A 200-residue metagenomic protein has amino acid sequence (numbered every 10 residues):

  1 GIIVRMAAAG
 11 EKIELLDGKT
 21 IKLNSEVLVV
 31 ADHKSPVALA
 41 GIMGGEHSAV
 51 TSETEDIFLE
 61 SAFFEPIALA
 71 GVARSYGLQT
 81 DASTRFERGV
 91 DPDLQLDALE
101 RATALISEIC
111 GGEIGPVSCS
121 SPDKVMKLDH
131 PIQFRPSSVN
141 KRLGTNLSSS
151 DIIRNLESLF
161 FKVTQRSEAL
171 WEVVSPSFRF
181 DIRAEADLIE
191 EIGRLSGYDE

Functional and structural regions predicted by a protein language model:
G1-E200: RNA/tRNA-interacting regions in translation and RNA-turnover enzymes
